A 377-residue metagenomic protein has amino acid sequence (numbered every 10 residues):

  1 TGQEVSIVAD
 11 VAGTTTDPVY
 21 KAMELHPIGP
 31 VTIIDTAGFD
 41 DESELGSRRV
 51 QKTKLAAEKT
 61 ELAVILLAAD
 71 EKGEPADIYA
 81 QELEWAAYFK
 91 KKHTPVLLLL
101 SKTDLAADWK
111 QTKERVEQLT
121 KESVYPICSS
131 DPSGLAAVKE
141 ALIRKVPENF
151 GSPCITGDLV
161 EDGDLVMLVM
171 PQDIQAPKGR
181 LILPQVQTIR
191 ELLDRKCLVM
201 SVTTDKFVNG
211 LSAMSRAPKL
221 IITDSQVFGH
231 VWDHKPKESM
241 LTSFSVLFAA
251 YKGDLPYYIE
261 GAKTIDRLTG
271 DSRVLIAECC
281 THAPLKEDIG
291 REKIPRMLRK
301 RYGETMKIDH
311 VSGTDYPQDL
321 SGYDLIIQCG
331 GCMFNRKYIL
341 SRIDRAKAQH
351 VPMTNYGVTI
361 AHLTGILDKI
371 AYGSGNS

Functional and structural regions predicted by a protein language model:
G2-G29: Switch I (effector-binding) loop of TRAFAC-class P-loop GTPase G-domains
S6-V8, A37-S47: Flexible beta-alpha connector loops of hexameric P-loop NTPases
V11, T15, V19, L45 (+14 more regions): Helical mechanochemical/support elements of P-loop NTPase systems and associated helical scaffolds
K21-G29, I34, R48-V124, L181-C197 (+3 more regions): Conserved C-terminal guanine-recognition region of P-loop GTPase G domains, centered on the G4
T36, L66-K72, T94-Q111, Y125-S133 (+8 more regions): G-domain G4 guanine-recognition motif of GTPases
K91-L97, K102-D158, L165-M167, K196-L198 (+6 more regions): Canonical P-loop GTPase G-domain recognition
L159-Q187: Long, well-ordered amphipathic alpha-helical subdomains in the mid-to-C-terminal portions of large enzyme subunits
G179-S377: C-terminal effector/interaction modules appended to NTPase cores
